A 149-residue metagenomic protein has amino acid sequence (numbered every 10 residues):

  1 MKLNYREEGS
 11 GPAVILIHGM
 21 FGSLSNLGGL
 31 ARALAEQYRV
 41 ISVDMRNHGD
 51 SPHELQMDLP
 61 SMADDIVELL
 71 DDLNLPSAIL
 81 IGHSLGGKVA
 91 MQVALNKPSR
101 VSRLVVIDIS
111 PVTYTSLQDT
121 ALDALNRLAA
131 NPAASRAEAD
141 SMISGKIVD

Functional and structural regions predicted by a protein language model:
N4-P52: Conserved HGGG/HGGXW glycine-rich cap/lid loop of the alpha/beta-hydrolase fold
A13, Q37-R39, N74-I79, R100-R103: Structural signature of beta-strand start/N-cap positions in the alpha/beta core of ABC transporter nucleotide-binding
G28, V67, M91-L95: Short, hydrophobic alpha-helix immediately C-terminal to the catalytic nucleophile
P52-A63: Catalytic nucleophile-loop/oxyanion-hole region of alpha/beta-hydrolase and closely related hydrolase-like folds
S61-A78: Conserved acidic catalytic loop of the alpha/beta-hydrolase fold
L80-G82, I107: Short beta-strand immediately N-terminal to the catalytic nucleophile in serine-hydrolase-like folds
G82-G86, A90: Gly/Ala-rich beta-loop-alpha elbow adjacent to hydrolase catalytic centers
M91-N96, S102-R136: Flexible "cap/lid" loop of the alpha/beta hydrolase fold
